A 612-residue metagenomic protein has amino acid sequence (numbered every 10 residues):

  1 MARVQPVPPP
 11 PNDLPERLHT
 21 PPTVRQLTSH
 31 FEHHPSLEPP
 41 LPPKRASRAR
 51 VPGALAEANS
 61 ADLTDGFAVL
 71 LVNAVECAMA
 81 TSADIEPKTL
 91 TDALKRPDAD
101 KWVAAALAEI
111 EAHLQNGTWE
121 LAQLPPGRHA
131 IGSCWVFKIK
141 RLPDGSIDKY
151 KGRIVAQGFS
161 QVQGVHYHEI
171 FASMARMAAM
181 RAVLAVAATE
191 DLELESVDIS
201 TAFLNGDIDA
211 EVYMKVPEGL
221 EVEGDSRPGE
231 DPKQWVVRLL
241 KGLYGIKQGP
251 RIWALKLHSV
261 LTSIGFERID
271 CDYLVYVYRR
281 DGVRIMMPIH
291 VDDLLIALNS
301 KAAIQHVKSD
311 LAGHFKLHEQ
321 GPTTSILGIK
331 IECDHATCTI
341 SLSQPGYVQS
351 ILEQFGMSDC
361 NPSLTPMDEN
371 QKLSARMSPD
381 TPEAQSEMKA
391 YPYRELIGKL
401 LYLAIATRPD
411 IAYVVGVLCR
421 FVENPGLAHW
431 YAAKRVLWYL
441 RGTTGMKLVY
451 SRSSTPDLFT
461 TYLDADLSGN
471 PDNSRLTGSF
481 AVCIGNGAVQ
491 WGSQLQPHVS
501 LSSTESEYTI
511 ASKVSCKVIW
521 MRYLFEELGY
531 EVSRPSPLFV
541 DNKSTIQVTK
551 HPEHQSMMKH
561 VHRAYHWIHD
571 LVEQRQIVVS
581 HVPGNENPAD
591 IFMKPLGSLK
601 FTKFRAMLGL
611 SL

Functional and structural regions predicted by a protein language model:
M1, L90, A106, H113 (+30 more regions): Mobile genetic element proteins and their domesticated derivatives, centered on retroelements and DNA transposons
M1-L243, K247-D270, V275, Q354: Chromodomain-type histone methyl-lysine reader module
L14, S325, K330, F421 (+3 more regions): RNase H-like nuclease module associated with reverse transcription
K140-R141, F203-P217, Y244-Q248, Y278-F315 (+3 more regions): Catalytic palm subdomain of template-directed nucleic-acid polymerases, centered on the conserved carboxylate motif
R153, Q157-Q161, L400, T461-T504: RNase H-like nuclease fold core
A178-L184, L239, L243, Q320-L448 (+2 more regions): C-terminal reverse transcriptase regions that engage the nucleic-acid substrate
S196-T201, V236-I246, R268-L298, L311 (+7 more regions): Catalytic palm active-site di-aspartate
I264-C271, L295-V348, L352-F355, C360 (+6 more regions): Polymerase palm active-site segment centered on the conserved acidic dipeptide of motif C
